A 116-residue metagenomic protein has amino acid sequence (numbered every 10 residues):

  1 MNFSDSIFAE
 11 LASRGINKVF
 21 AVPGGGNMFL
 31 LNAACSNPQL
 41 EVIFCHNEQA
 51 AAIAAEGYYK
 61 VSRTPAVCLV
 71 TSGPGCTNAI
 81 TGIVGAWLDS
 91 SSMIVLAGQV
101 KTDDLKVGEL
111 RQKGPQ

Functional and structural regions predicted by a protein language model:
M1-Q116: N-terminal alpha/beta PP-like core and its mobile active-site loop of ThDP/TPP-dependent enzymes
